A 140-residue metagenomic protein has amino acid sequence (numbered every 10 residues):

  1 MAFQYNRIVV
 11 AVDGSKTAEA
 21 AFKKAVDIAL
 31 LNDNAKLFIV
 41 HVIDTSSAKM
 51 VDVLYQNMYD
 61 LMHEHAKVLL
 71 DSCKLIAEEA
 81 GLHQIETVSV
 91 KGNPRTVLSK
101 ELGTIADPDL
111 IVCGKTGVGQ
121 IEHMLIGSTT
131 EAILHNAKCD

Functional and structural regions predicted by a protein language model:
A2-Q56, A80: Small/aliphatic-rich secondary-structure junction motif
F3, L75-I111: Structural beta-alpha unit
A20, V97, Q120: Phosphate- and divalent-cation-binding pockets in alpha/beta enzyme and binding domains that engage nucleotide-derived
K36, Q84-E86, D140: Conserved beta-strand segments of alpha/beta enzyme cores
Y55-M58, G103-I105: Short, hinge-like loop/turn segments at secondary-structure boundaries
Q56-V68: A short acidic, glycine-rich active-site loop that binds or catalyzes chemistry on phosphate/adenosine moieties
T104-D140: Gly/Ser-rich helix-loop-strand patches that form or flank binding pockets for ribonucleotide-derived cofactors
